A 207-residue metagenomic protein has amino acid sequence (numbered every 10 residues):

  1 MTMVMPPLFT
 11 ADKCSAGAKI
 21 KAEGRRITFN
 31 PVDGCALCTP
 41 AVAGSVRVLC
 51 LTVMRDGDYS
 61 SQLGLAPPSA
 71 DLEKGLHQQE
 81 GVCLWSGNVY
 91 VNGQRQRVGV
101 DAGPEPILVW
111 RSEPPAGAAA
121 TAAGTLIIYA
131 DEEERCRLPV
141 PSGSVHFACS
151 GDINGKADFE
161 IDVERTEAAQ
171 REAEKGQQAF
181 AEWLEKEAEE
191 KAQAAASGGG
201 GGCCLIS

Functional and structural regions predicted by a protein language model:
M1-S207: PRY/SPRY (B30.2) beta-sandwich protein-interaction domains and their adjacent Ser/Pro/Gly-rich low-complexity linkers
